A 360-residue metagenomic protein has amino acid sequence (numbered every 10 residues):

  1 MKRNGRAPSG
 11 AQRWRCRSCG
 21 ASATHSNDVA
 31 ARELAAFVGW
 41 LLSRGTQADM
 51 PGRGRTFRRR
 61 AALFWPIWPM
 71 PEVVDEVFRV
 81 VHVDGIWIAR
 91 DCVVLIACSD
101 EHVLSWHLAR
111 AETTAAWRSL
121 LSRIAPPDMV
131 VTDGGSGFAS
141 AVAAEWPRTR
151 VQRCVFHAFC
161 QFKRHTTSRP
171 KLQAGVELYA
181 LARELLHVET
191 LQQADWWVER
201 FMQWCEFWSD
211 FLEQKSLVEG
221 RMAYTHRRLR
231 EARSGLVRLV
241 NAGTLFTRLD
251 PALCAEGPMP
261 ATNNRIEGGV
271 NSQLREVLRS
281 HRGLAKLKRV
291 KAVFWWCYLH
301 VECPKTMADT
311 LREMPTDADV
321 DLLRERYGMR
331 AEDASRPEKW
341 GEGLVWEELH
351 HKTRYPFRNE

Functional and structural regions predicted by a protein language model:
M1-S9: Short recognition patches in nucleic-acid-associated and regulatory proteins
P8, R15, S22, G52-R148: RNase H-like nuclease fold core
R13, G20, H25-A30, A36 (+3 more regions): Acidic/histidine-rich catalytic cores and adjacent linkers of DNA breakage/strand-transfer/modification proteins
C16-C19, C154: Disulfide-bonded cysteines in secreted/extracellular proteins and peptides
L34-L42, P126-P127: Beta-sandwich/jellyroll recognition modules and their flexible linkers
L41-P51: Short, charged amphipathic recognition helices of the HTH superfamily and cognate SANT/SANTA-like modules
D133-A182: Conserved beta-strand -> loop -> alpha-helix junction used to position metal-binding or nucleic-acid-contacting
